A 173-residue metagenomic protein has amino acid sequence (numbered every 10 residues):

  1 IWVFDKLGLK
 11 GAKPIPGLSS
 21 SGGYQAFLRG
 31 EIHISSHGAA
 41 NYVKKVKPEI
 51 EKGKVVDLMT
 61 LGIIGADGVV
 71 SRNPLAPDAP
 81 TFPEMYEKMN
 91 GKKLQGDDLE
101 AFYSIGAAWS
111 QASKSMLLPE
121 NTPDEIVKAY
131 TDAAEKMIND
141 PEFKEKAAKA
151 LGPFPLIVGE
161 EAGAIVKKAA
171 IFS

Functional and structural regions predicted by a protein language model:
I1-K10: Oxidoreductase and adenylate-handling cofactor-binding alpha/beta cores
P14-R29, A40-Y42, E160: Short helix-initiation/N-cap motifs at beta->coil->alpha
S19-S20, S36-V43, T60-I64, D140-P141: Beta->alpha turn/N-cap motifs
A26-L28, Y130, A147: Hydrophobic residues within well-ordered alpha-helices
L28-G38, E51-V56: Alpha-to-beta junction loops
K45-I138: C-terminal lobe and pocket-closing loops of periplasmic/extracytoplasmic Venus-flytrap solute-binding proteins
V70, E135-G152: Periplasmic-binding protein-like
P141, V158-S173: Extracellular/periplasmic bilobal clamshell ligand-binding domains
